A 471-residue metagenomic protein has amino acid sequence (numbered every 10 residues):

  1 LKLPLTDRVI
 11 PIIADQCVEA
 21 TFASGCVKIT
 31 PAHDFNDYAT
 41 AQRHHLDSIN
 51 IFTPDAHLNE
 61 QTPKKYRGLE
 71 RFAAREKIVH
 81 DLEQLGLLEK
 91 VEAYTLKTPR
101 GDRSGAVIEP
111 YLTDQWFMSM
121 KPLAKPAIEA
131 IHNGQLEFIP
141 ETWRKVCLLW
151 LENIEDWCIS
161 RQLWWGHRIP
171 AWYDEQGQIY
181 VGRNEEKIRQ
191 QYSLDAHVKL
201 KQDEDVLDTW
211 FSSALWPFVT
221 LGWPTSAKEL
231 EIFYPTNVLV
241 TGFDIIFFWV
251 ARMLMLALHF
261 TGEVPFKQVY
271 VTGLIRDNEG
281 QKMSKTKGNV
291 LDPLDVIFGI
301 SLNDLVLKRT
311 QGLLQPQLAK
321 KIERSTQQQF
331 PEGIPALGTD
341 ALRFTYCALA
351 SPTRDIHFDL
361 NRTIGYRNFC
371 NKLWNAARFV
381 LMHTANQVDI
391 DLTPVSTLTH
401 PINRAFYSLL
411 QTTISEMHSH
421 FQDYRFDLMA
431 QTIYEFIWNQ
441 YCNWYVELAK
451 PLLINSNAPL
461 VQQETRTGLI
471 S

Functional and structural regions predicted by a protein language model:
L1, D102-A106, E204: Active-site cores of enzymes that catalyze phosphoryl transfer or operate on phosphate-rich substrates
P4, R43-I49, H80-K90, S193-K201 (+7 more regions): Secondary-structure transition/capping motifs at alpha-helix termini and the adjoining loop/turn into the next element
L5-I13, E204-Y234, N439, N443-V446: Active-site-adjacent "gating/activation" loops or surface patches in catalytic cores
R8, C17, T21-Q176, F243-I245 (+6 more regions): Residue patterns forming the tRNA-binding/recognition surfaces of aminoacyl-tRNA synthetases and related DALR
W150-F211, L215, A430, E435 (+1 more regions): Gly/Pro-rich turn-and-neighbor structural signature
I154, W210-A214, I246, M253-L254 (+5 more regions): Short alpha-helical scaffolding segments that buttress acidic/His motifs in well-ordered protein cores
Y173, G182, L200, R276-D277 (+3 more regions): Acidic, turn-prone loop/beta-hairpin segments
N375-N386, S415, S419-Q422, C442 (+1 more regions): Charged/polar positions within long, soluble alpha-helices
